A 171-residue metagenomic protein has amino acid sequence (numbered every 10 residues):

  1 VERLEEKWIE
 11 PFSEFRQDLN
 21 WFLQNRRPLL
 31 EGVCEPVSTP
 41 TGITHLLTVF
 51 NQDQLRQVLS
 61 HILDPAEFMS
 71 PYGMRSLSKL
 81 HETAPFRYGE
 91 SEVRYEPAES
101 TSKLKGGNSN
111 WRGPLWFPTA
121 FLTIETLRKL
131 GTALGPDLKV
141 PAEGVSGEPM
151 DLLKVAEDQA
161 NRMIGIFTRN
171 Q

Functional and structural regions predicted by a protein language model:
V1-Q171: Acidic, mature catalytic/reactive cores of soluble proteins
